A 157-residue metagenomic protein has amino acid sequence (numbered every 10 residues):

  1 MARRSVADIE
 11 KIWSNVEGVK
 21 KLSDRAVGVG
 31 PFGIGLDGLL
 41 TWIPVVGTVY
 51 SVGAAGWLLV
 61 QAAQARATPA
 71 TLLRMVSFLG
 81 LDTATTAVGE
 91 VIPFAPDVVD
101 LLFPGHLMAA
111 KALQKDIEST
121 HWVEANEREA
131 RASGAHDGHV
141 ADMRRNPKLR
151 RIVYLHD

Functional and structural regions predicted by a protein language model:
M1-D157: Feature detects long, helix-prone N-terminal segments enriched in hydrophobes
